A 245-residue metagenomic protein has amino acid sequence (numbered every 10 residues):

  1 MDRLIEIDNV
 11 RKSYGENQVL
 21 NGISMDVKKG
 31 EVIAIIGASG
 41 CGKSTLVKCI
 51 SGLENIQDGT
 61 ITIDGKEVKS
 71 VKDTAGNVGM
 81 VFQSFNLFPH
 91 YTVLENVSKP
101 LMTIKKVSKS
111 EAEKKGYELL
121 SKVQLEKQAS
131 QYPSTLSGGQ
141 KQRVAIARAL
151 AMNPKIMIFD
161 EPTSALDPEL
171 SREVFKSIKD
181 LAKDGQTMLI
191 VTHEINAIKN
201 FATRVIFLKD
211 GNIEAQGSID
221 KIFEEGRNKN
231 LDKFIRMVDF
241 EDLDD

Functional and structural regions predicted by a protein language model:
S51: Helix-to-loop junction immediately C-terminal to a conserved catalytic motif
E67-G79, K109-S110, E225-G226: ABC ATPase NBD coupling module
K109-K127: Conserved ABC ATPase "signature" region
Y132-L136, Q140: Conserved ABC ATPase signature
A151-K155: A short, proline-enriched helix->beta-strand linker immediately N-terminal to the Walker B motif in ABC-type P-loop
P168-L170: Helix N-cap at the start of a conserved alpha-helix in ABC-type nucleotide-binding domains
